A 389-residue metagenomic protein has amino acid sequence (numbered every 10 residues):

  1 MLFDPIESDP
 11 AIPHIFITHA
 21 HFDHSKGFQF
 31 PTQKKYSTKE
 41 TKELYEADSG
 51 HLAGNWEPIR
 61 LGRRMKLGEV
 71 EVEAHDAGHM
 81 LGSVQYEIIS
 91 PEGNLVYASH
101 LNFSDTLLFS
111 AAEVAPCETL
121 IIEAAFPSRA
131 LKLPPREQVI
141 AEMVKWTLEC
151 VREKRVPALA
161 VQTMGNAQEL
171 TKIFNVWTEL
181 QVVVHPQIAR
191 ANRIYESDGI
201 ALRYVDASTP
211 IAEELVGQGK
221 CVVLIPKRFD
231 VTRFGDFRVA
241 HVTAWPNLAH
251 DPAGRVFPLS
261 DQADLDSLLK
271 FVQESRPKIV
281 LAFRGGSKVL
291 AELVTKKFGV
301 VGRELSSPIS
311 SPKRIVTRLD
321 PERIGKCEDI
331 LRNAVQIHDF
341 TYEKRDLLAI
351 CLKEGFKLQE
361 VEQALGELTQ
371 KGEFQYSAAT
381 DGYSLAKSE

Functional and structural regions predicted by a protein language model:
M1-F16, F22-A158, G165, V176: His/Asp/Glu-rich metal-coordinating catalytic cores of metallo-dependent phosphodiesterases/hydrolases acting on
M1-S8, A20-S25, E40-L44, L61 (+4 more regions): Short, polar loop motifs at secondary-structure junctions
K42-A47, E169, A189-I194, V231-T232 (+2 more regions): Short, charged/polar "capping" segments at the starts of alpha-helices and the immediately preceding loops
W56-R63, V182-Y195, Y204-I211, G302-T317: A generic structural motif
S104-H185, T243-K313: Cap/insert and terminal regions of metallo-dependent hydrolase folds
T147-R152, P157, Q168-R238: Accessory terminal helices/loops
G199, A207-G355, Q359-E373, G382-E389: C-terminal regulatory/interaction regions
Y376: Short beta-strand "wing" residues that participate in macromolecule-binding interfaces
